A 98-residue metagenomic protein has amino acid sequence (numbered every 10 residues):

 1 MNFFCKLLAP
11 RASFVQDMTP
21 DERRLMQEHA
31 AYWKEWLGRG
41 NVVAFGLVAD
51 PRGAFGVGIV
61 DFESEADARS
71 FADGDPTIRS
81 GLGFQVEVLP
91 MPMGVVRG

Functional and structural regions predicted by a protein language model:
M1-G98: Conserved, structured core segments of small domains
